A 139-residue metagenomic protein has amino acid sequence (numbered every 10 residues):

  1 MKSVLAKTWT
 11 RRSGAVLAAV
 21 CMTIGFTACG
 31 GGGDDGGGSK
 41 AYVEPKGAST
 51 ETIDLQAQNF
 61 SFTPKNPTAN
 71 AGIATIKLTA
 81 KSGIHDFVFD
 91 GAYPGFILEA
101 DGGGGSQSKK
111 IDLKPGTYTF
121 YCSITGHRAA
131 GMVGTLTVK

Functional and structural regions predicted by a protein language model:
S3-L17: Bacterial N-terminal signal peptides that target proteins for export
I24-A28: C-terminal motif of bacterial Sec signal peptides marking the signal peptidase cleavage site
G32-A41, P45-G47, D54, D101-K139: Extracellular/periplasmic metallocenter environments
E44-N70: N-terminal edge beta-strand
S49, S61, G72, K81 (+2 more regions): Residues that act as N-cap/strand-start positions at coil-to-secondary-structure junctions
K65-G83, Q107-T119: Beta-strand cores of secreted/periplasmic/IMS beta-sandwich domains, seen most often in copper-related folds
D86-G91: Short, surface-exposed beta-strand/strand-loop-strand elements in extracellular ectodomains
Y93-E99: Surface-exposed loop/edge segments in extracytoplasmic proteins
